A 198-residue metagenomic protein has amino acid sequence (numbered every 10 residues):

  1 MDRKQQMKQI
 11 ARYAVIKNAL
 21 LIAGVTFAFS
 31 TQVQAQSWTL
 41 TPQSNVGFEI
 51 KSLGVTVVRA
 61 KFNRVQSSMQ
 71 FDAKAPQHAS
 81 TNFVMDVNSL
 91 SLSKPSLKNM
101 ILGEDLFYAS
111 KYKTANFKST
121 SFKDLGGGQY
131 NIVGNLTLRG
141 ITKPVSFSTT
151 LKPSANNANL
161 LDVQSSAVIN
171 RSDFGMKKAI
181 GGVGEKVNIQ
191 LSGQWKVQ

Functional and structural regions predicted by a protein language model:
M1-A14: N-terminal secretory signal peptides that target proteins for export/translocation
D2-R3, F29-Q34: N-terminal targeting/secretion presequences
M7, I22-A23, V163: Generic detector of low-complexity/intrinsically disordered segments and short hydrophobic N-terminal stretches
Q9-A11, Q32-A35: Hydrophobic membrane-targeting and insertion signals
A14-N18, F48: Short N-terminal leader segment in a subset of presequences, especially plant chloroplast and some mitochondrial
K17-S30: Bacterial N-terminal signal peptides
V33-Q198: Low-complexity, acidic/polar, glycine-enriched regions of mature
